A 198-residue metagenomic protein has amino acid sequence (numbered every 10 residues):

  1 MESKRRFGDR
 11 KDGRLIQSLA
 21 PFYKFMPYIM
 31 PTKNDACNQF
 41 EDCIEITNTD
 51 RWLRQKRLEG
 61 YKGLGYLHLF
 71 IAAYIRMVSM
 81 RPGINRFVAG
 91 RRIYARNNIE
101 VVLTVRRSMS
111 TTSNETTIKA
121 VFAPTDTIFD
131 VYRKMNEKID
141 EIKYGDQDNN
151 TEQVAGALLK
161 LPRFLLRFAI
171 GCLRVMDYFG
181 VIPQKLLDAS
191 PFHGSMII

Functional and structural regions predicted by a protein language model:
M1-I198: C-terminal catalytic/motor cores of large multi-domain enzyme assemblies
